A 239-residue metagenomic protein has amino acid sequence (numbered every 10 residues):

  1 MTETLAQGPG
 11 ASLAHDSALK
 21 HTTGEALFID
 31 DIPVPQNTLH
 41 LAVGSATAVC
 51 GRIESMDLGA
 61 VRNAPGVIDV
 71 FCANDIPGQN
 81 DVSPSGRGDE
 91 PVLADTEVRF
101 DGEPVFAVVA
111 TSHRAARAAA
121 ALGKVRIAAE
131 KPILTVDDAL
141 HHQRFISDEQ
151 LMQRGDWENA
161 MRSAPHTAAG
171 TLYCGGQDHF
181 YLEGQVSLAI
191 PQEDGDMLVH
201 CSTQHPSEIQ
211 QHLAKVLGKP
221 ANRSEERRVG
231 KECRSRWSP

Functional and structural regions predicted by a protein language model:
M1-D148, T167-G170: Flexible, low-hydrophobicity surface segments
R62, V70, R154, E158-A160: Predominantly extracellular/luminal regions of secreted and cell-surface proteins, especially disulfide-bonded
W157-L217: Conserved beta-alpha junction segments in alpha/beta enzyme cores
P220-R223: Short acidic capping loops at alpha-helix termini that bridge into adjacent secondary structure
E226-C233: Conserved small/polar residues in nucleotide/adenosyl-binding loops
